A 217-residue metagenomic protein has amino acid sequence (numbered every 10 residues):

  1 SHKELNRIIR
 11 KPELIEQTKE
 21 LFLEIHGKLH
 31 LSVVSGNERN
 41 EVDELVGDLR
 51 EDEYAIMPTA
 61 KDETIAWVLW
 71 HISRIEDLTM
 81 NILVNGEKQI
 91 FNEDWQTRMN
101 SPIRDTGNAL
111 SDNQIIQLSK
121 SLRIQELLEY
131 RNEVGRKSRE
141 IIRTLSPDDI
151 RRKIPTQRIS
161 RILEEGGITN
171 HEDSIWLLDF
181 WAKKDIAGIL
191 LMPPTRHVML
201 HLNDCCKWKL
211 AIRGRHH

Functional and structural regions predicted by a protein language model:
S1-I9, E53-L110, R136-T144, T156-H217: Short, contiguous alpha-helical
S1-N40: Terminal targeting/low-complexity segments that flank the catalytic cores of oxidoreductases
L23-G27, D52, E63: Glycine-/proline-rich flexible loop or hinge segments
L31-D52, H171-E172: Short, contiguous, well-structured surface segments enriched in hydrophobic/aromatic residues
N37, E126-E133, K137: A non-catalytic, amphipathic alpha-helix used as a structural packing/dimerization or gating element in enzyme scaffolds
I116-E129: A short, structured beta-strand-centered segment in the mid-to-C-terminal lobe of catalytic cores from group-transfer
L145-I150: Proline-centered turn/helix-capping motifs that create local helix->coil transitions or kinks
